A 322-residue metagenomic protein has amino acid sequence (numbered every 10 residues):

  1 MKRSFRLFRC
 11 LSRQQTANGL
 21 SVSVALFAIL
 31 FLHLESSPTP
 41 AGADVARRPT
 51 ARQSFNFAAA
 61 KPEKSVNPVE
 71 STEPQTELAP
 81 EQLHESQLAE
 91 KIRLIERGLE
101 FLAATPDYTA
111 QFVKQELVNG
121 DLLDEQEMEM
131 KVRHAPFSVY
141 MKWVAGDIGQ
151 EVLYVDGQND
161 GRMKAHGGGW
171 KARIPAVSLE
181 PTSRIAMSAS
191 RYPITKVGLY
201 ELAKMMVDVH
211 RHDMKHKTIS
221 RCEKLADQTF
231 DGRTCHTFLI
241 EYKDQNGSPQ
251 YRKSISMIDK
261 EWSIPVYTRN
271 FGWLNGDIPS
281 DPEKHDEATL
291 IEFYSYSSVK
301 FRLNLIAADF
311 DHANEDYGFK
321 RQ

Functional and structural regions predicted by a protein language model:
M1-R13: N-terminal secretory signal peptides that target proteins for export/translocation
R13, H84, L88-K91, I194-G198 (+1 more regions): General structural signal for secondary-structure boundaries
Q15-V113, L117-D124, K131-F137, A145-I148 (+3 more regions): N-terminal leader/targeting segments and the immediate start of mature chains
P49, N119, R184-Q322: Gly/Pro-enriched, hydrophobic low-complexity segments that function as extracytoplasmic propeptides/linkers
N56-F57, K61-P74, D121, M128-E201 (+3 more regions): An acidic-aromatic
E77-P80, T109, Y140, E151-L153 (+4 more regions): Ordered hydrophobic segments in well-structured contexts
A104-P106, K131-S138, V155-R162, R233 (+1 more regions): Short, solvent-exposed coil/turn segments at beta-strand boundaries
K114, W143-V144, G167, Y242 (+1 more regions): Beta-turn initiation residues at beta-strand->coil junctions
